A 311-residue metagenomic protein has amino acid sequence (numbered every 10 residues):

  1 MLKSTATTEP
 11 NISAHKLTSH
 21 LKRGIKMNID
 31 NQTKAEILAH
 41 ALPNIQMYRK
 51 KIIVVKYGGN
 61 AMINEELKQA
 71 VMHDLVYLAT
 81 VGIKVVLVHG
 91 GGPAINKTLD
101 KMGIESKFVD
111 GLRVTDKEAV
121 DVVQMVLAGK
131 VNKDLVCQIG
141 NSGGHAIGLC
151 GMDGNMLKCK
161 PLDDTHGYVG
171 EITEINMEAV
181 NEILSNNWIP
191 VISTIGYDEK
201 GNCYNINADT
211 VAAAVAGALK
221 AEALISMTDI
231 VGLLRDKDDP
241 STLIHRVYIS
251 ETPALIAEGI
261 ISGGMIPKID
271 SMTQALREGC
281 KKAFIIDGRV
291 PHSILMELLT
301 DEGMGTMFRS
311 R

Functional and structural regions predicted by a protein language model:
L2, I12-H15, H20-R289, M296 (+2 more regions): Nucleotide/pyrophosphate-binding catalytic subdomain
T7-P10: Short alpha-helix boundary/capping segments
G305: A residue-level signal for beta-strand positions that form part of recognition/binding surfaces within mature
